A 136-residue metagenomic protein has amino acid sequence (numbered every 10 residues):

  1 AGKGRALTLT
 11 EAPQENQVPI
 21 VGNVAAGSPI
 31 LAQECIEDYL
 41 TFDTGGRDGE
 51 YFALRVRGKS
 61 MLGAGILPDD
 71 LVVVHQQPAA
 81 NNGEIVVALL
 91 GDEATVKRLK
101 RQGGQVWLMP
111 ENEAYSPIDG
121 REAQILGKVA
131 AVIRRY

Functional and structural regions predicted by a protein language model:
A1-L67, E93-A94, R101-Q105, I118 (+2 more regions): Short, positionally conserved secondary-structure boundary motifs
M61-A64, H75-A79: Short, surface-exposed secondary-structure edge patches
D69-D70, E84: Structural motif
V73-V74, V87: Hydrophobic beta-strand signal
Q77-A80, D92-A94: Short, charged beta-turn/beta-strand-edge "cap" motif at the junction between a beta-strand and an adjacent loop
I85-V87, V96-R101: Short beta-strand-centered aromatic/proline hotspots
N112-S116: Flexible, small-/acidic-enriched active-site or ligand-binding loops
